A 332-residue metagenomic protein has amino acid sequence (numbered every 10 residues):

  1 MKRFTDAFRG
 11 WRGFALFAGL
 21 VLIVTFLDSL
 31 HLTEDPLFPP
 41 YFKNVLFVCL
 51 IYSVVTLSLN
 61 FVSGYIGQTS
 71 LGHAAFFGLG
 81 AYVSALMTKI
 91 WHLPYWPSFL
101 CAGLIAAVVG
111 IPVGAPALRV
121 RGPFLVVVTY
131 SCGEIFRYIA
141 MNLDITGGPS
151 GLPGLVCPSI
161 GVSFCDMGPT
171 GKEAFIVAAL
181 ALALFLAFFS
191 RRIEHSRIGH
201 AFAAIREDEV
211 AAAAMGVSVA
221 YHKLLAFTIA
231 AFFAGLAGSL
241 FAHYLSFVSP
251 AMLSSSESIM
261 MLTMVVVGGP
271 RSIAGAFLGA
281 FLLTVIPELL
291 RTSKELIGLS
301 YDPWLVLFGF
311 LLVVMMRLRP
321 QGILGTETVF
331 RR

Functional and structural regions predicted by a protein language model:
M1-R332: Transmembrane alpha-helices and adjacent helix-loop boundaries
